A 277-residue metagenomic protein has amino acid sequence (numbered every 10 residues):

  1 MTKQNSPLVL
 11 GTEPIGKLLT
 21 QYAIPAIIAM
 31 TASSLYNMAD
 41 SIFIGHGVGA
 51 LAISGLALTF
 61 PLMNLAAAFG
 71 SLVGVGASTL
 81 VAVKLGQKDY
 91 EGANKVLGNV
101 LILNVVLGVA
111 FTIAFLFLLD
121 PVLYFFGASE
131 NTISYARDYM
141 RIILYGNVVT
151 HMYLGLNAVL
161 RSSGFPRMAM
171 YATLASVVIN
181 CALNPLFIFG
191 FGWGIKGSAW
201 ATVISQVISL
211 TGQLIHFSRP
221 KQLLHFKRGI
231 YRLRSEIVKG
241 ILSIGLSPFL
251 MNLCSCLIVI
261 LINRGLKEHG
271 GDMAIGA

Functional and structural regions predicted by a protein language model:
M1-A23, V81-V148, G190-G245: Short alpha-helical transmembrane segments in multi-pass integral membrane proteins
L10-G47, P61-G76, L80, V105-T112 (+4 more regions): N-terminal transmembrane alpha-helices
Q21-D40, I142, S176, S205-S209 (+3 more regions): Transmembrane helical elements of multi-pass membrane transporters/channels
L35-M38, G47-A50, K84-Q87, S162-S163 (+3 more regions): Helix-loop interface residues and adjacent transmembrane-helix termini in multi-pass membrane transporters, primarily
I44-N64, N131-Y135, I195-K196, I237-I244 (+1 more regions): Interfacial/gating helices of multi-pass transporter permease domains
I53-I113, T150-A169, N263, I275-A277: Small-residue-rich hydrophobic transmembrane alpha-helices
L65-A68, N180-N184, L210-L214: Hydrophobic transmembrane alpha-helices of multi-pass small-molecule transporters
N104, V159-A182, K196, W200-V203: Alpha-helical transmembrane segments of multi-pass membrane transporters/permeases
